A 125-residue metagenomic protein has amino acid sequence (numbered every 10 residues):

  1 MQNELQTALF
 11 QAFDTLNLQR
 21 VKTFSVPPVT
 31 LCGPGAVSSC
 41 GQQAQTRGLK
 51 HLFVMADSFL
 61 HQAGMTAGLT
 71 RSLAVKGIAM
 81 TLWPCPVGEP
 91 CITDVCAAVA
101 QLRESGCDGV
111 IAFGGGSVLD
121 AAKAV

Functional and structural regions predicted by a protein language model:
M1-L82: An N-terminal, well-structured beta->alpha segment
H61-V125: N-terminal small/polar loop signature for handling phosphorylated ligands or for N-terminal nucleophile
